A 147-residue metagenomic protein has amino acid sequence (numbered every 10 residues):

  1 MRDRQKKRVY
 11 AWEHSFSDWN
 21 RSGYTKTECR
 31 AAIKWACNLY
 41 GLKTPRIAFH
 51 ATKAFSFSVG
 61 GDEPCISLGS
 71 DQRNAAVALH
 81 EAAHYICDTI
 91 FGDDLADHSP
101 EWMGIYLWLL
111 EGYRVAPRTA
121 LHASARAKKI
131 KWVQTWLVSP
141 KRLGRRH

Functional and structural regions predicted by a protein language model:
R2-G69, R73, F91-H147: Metalloprotease/metallohydrolase-associated module, dominated by Zn2+-dependent proteases
A76-T89: Active-site recognition of the HExxH zinc-binding catalytic motif
